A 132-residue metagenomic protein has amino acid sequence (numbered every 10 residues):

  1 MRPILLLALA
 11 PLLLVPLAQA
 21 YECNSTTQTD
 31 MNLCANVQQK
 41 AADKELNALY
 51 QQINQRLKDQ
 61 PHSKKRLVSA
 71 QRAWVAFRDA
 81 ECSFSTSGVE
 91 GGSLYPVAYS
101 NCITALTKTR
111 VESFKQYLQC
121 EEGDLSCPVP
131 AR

Functional and structural regions predicted by a protein language model:
M1-I4: Positively charged n-region of N-terminal signal peptides that target proteins for export
A10-A18: N-terminal signal peptide c-region/cleavage motif recognized by signal peptidases
A18-R132: N-terminal alpha-helical modules
